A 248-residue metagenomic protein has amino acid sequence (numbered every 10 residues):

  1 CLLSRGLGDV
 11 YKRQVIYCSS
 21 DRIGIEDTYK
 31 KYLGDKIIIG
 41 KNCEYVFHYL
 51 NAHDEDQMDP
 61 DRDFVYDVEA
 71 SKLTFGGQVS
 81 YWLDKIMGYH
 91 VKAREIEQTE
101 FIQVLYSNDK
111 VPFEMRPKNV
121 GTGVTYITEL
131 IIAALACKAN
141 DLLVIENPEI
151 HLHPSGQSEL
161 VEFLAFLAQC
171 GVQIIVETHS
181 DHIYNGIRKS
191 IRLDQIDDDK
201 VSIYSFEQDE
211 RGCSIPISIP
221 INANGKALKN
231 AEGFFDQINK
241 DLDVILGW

Functional and structural regions predicted by a protein language model:
R5-I127, A133, K138-A139, P220-W248: Phosphate-coordinating catalytic segments in nucleotide- and nucleic-acid-processing enzymes
E146-N147: Walker B catalytic acidic pair
E159-W248: C-terminal lobe/lid and adjacent interdomain/linker elements of RecA-like ASCE P-loop ATPase modules
